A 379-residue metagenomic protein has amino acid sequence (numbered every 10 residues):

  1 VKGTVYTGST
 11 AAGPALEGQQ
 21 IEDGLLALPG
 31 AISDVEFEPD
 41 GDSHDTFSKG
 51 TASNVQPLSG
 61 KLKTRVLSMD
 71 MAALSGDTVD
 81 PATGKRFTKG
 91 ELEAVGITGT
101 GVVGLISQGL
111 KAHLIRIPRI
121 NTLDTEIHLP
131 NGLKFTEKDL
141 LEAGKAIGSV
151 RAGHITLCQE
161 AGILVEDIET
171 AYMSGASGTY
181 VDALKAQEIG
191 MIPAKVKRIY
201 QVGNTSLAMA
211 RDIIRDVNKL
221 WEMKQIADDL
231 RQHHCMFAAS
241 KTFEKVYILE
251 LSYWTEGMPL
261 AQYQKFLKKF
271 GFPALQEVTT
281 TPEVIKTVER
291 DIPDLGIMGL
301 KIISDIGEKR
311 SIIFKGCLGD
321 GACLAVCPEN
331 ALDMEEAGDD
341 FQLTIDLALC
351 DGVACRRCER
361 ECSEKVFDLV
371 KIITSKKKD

Functional and structural regions predicted by a protein language model:
V1-G96, T100, D182-T205: Glycine-rich phosphate-binding loop of actin/hexokinase-like ATP-binding domains
I97-A146: Gly/charged contiguous loops adjacent to phosphate- or pyrophosphate-bearing nucleotide/cofactor binding elements
I106, V165-G175: Short glycine-rich phosphate-binding loop at a beta-alpha junction
E137-V150, I189-I213: Glycine-rich and small/hydrophobic secondary-structure elements
A143-E166: Phosphate/ATP-binding catalytic cores across multiple sugar-kinase/actin-like superfamilies, primarily ASKHA
I163, G175-V196, C235-L251: Short glycine/threonine-rich loop-to-helix capping motif typified by GTGT followed within a few residues by an Asp-Pro
D212-K309, I313-G316, V326: Acidic, glycine/GT-rich loop-and beta-edge segments that sit at the periphery of enzyme/chaperone cores
A322-D339, C355-S375: Iron-sulfur cluster-binding cysteine motifs and their immediate structural context in ferredoxin-like electron-transfer
